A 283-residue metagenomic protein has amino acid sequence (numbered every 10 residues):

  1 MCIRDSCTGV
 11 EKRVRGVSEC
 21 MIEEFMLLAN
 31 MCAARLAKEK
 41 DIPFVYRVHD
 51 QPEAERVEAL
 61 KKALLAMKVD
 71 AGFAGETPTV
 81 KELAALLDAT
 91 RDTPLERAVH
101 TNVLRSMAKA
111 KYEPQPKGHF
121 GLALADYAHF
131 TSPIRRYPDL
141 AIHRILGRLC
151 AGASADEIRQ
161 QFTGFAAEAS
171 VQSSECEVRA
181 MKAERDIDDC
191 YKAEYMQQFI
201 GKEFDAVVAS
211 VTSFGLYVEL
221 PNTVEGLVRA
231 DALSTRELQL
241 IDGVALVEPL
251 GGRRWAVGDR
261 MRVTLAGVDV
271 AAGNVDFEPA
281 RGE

Functional and structural regions predicted by a protein language model:
R4-P221, L227-S234, L238, G267 (+1 more regions): Append "with occasional cross-activation on large, charged helical scaffolds in nucleic-acid assemblies
F199-K202, E237-V263: Short nucleic-acid-contacting surface segments enriched for D/E, G, S/T with interspersed K/R
V257-E283: OB-fold/S1-family single-stranded nucleic acid-binding modules
